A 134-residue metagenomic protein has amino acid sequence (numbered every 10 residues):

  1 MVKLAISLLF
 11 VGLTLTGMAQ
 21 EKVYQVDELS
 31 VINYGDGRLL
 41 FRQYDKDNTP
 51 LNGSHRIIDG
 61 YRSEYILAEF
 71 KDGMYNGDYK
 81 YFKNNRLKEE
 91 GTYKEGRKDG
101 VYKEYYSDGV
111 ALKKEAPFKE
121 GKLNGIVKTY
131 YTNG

Functional and structural regions predicted by a protein language model:
M1-Y24: Bacterial Sec-dependent N-terminal signal peptides
A19-S107, A111-Y131: Periodic aromatic/glycine/histidine/acidic cluster detector with a strong bias toward beta-strand repeat architectures
